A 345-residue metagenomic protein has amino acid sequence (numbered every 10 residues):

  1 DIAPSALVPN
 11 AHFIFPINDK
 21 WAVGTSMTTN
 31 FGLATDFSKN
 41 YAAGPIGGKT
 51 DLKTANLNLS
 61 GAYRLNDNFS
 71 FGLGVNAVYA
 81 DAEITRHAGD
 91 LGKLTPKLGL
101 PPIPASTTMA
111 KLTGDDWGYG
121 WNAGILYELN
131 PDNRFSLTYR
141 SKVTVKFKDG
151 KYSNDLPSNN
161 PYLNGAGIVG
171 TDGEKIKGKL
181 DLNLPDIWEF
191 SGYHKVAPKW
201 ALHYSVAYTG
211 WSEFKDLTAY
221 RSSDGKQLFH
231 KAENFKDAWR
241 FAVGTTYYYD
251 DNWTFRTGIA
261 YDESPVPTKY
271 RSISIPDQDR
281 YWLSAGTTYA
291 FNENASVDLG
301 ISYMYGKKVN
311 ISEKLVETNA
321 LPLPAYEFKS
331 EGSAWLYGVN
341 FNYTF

Functional and structural regions predicted by a protein language model:
I2: Glycine/alanine-rich phosphate-binding loops at beta-alpha junctions
S5-F345: Outer-membrane beta-barrel porins/channels
